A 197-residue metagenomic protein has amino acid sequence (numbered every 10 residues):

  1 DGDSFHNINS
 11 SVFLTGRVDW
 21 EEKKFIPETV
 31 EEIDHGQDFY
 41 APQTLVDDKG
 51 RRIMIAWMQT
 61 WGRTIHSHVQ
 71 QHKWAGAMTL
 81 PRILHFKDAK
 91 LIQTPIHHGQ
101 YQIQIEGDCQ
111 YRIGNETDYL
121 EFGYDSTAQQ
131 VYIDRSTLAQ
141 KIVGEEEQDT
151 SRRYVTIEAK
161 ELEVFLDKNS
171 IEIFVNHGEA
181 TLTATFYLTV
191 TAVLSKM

Functional and structural regions predicted by a protein language model:
S4-S10, A75: Short, solvent-exposed loop/turn segments at conserved positions within beta-propeller repeat blades
I8-E21: Flexible glycine/proline-rich, aromatic-decorated loop/lid segments
D19-M197: Beta-rich accessory regions
